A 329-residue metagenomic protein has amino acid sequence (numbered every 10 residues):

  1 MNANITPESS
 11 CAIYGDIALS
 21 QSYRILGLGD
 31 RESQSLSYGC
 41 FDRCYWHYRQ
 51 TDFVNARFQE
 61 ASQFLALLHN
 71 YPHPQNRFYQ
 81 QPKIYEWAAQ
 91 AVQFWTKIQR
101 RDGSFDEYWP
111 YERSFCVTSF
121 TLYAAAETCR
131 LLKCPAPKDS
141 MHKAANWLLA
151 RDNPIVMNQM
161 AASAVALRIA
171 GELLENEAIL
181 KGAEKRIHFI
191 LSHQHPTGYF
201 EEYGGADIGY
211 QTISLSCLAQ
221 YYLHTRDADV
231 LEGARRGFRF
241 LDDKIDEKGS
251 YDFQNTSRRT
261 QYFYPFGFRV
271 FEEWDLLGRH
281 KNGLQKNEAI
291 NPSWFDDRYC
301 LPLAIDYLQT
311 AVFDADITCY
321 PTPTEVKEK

Functional and structural regions predicted by a protein language model:
M1-N153, A161-R168, E184, H195: Extracellular glycan-targeting catalytic surfaces
Q50-P72, R113-R130, V156-E172, D207-L223 (+2 more regions): Well-ordered alpha-helical segments within folded domains of soluble proteins
Q75, L131-A136, L173-E177, H224-D229: Inter-helical turn/loop segments and adjacent helix faces that build the functional surface of alpha-helical bundle
E86, K138-H142, L180-H188, E232-R236 (+1 more regions): Short sequence/structural elements of tandem HEAT/ARM alpha-solenoid repeats
R101-E107, W147-L149, I190-G204, K244-F253: Acidic/His metal-coordination segments adjacent to aromatic residues that form catalytic metal sites in metalloenzymes
M157-E201: Active-site cradle of extracellular carbohydrate-active enzymes
E177, K185-H188, H193, G204 (+4 more regions): Alpha-helical protein-protein interaction scaffolds
A228-K329: Extended polysaccharide-engagement surfaces of secreted carbohydrate-active enzymes
